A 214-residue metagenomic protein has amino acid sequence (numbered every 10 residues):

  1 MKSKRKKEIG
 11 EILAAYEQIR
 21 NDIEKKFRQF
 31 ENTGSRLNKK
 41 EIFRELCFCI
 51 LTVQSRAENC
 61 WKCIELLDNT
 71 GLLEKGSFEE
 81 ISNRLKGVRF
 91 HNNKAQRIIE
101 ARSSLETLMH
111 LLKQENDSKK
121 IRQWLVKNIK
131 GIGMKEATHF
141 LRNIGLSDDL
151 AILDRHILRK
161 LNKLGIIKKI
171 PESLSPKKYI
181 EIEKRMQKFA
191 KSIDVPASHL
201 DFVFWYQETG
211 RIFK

Functional and structural regions predicted by a protein language model:
M1-N32, K113-R122, K130-K214: C-terminal accessory module of base-excision DNA glycosylases/AP lyases that mediates lesion recognition and DNA
M1-V88, F213: Structure-specific DNA junction-binding interface
K39, F43, R56, K94 (+2 more regions): Hydrophobic (often cysteine-bearing) scaffold residues that line and stabilize catalytic clefts of nucleotide/cofactor
E45-Q54, E100, R142, D201-T209: Short, hydrophobic/amphipathic alpha-helical patches that form generic packing surfaces within helical domains
V53, L66, S104, N143 (+1 more regions): Active-site catalytic microenvironments for nucleophilic, acid-base chemistry
E58-K62, G76, N93, K135 (+2 more regions): Alpha-helix N-cap and coil->helix boundary residues
I64-K130: Alpha-helical ds-nucleic-acid-binding substructure associated with the helix-hairpin-helix region of base-excision DNA
